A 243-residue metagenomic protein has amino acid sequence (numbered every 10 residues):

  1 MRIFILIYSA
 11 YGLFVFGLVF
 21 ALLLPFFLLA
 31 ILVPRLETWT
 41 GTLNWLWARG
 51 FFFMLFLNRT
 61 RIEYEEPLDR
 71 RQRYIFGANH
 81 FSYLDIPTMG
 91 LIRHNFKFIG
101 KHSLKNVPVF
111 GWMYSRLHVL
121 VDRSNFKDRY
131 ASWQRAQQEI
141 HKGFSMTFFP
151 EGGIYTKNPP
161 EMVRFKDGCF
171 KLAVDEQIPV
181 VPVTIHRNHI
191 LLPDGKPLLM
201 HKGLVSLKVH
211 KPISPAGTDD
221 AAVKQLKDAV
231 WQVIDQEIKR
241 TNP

Functional and structural regions predicted by a protein language model:
M1-L32, T38, T42, P67-D69 (+2 more regions): Membrane-interfacial terminal anchoring regions of lipid-handling membrane enzymes
F20, F27-T42, L46, L55 (+1 more regions): Catalytic core of membrane glycerolipid acyltransferases/transacylases, capturing the structured, soluble-facing
F52-R59: Transmembrane alpha-helices and immediately adjacent membrane-cytoplasm interface residues in multi-pass integral
I62, F76, F98, F148 (+1 more regions): Generic preference for hydrophobic
I62-E63, V119-D122, P215: Short acidic-hydrophobic, aromatic-tinged amphipathic segments that line or gate anion-handling sites
E66-R70, L199-M200: A short beta-turn/loop motif at secondary-structure boundaries
A131-P243: Non-catalytic C-terminal accessory region of glycerolipid acyltransferases and related lyso-lipid remodeling enzymes
